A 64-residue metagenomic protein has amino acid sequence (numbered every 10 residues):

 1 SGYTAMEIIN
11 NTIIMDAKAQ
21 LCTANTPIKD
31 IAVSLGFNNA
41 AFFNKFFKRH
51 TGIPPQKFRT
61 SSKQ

Functional and structural regions predicted by a protein language model:
S1-N38, T60-Q64: Terminal helix-turn-helix DNA-binding modules in bacterial transcription factors
A41-F42: Residues in the helix-turn-helix
K45-Q64: …primarily DNA-binding HTH/wHTH and HhH modules…
